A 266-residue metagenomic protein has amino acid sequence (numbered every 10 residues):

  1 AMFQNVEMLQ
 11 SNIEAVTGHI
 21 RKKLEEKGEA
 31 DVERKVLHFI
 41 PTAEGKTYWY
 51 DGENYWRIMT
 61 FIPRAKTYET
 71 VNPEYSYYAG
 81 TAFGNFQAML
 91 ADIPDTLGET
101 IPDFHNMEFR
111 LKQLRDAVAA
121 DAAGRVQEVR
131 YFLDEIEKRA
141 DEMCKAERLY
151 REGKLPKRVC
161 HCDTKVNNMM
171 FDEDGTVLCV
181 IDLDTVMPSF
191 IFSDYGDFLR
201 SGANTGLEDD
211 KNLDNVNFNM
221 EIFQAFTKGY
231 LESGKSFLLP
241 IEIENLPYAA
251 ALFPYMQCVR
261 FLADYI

Functional and structural regions predicted by a protein language model:
A1-A119, I191-F192, G202-A203, L207-V216 (+2 more regions): Conserved ATP-binding subdomain of kinase catalytic cores across diverse folds
F3-Q10, I62-Y77, D92-H161, V166-C179 (+3 more regions): ATP-dependent phospho-/nucleotidyl transfer catalytic cores
G18, D197-R200, A263-D264: Generic alpha-helical structural context detector
Q127, P240-E244: Short, solvent-exposed positions on alpha-helices
N167-L207: Catalytic activation segment of kinase domains across protein kinase-like and atypical kinase folds
G202-T205, M256-Y265: Extended, well-ordered alpha-helical segments in internal regulatory regions
I243-F253: Small/polar glycine-rich anion-binding or flexible loop at a beta-alpha turn
